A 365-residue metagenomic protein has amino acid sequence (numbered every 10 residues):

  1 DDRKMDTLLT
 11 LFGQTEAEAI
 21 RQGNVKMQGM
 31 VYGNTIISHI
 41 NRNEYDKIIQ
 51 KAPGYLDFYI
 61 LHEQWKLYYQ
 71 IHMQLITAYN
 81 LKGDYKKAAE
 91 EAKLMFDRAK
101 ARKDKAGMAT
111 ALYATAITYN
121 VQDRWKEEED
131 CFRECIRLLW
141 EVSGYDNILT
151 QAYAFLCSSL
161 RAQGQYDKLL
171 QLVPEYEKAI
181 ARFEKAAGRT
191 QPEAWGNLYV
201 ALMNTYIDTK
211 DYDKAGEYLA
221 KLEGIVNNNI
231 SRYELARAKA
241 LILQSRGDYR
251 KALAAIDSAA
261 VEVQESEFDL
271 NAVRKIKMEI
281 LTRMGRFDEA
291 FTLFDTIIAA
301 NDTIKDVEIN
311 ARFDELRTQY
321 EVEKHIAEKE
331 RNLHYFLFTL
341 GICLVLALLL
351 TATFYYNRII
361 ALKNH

Functional and structural regions predicted by a protein language model:
D6-L9, D46, R250, D257-A260 (+1 more regions): Hydrophobic positions within repeat-based interaction scaffolds
G13-A17, P53-I60, K93-K100, R133-G144 (+5 more regions): Amphipathic alpha-helical segments of tetratricopeptide repeats
M27, N34, L67, Q74 (+9 more regions): "A position-specific structural signal for the A-helix of alpha-solenoid helical repeats
N197, A201-A299: Membrane-proximal low-complexity regions enriched in glycine and acidic/polar residues
